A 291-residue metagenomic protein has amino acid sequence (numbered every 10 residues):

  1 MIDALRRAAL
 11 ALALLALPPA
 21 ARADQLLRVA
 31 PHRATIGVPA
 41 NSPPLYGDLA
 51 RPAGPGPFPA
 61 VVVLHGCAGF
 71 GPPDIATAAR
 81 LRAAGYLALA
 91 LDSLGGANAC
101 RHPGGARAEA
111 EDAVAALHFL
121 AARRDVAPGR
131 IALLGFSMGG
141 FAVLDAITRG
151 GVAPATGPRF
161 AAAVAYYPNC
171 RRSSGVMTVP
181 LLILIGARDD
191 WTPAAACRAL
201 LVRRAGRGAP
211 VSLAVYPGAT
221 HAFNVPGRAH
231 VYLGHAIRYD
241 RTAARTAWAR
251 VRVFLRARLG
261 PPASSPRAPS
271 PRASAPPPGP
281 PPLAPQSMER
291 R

Functional and structural regions predicted by a protein language model:
A23-P55: N-terminal cap/lid segment of alpha/beta-hydrolase-fold proteins
G56-F58, V63-C100, R172, D190-A194: Short substrate-entry loop that stabilizes the transition state in hydrolases
P73, P103-R124, D145: Alpha/beta-hydrolase active-site loop
V126-S137: Alpha/beta-hydrolase fold nucleophile elbow
G140-P154: Short glycine-enriched nucleophile-adjacent loop and the immediately C-terminal alpha-helix near the catalytic center
I183-I185, D189: Short beta-strand/loop motif that positions the catalytic acidic residue of the alpha/beta-hydrolase fold
P193-R203: Short alpha-helix in the alpha/beta-hydrolase fold that links the catalytic acid
P210-A273, P277, L283, S287-R291: C-terminal catalytic histidine-bearing segment of alpha/beta-hydrolase fold enzymes
